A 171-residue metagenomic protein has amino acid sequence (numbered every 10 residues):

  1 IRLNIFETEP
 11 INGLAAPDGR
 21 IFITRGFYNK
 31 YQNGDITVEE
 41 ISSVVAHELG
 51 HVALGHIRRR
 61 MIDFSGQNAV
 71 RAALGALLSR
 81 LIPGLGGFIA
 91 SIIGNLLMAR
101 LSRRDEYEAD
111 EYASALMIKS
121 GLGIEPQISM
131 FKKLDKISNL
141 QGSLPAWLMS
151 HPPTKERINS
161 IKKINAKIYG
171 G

Functional and structural regions predicted by a protein language model:
I1-G171: A Zn2+-metalloprotease active-site environment signal
